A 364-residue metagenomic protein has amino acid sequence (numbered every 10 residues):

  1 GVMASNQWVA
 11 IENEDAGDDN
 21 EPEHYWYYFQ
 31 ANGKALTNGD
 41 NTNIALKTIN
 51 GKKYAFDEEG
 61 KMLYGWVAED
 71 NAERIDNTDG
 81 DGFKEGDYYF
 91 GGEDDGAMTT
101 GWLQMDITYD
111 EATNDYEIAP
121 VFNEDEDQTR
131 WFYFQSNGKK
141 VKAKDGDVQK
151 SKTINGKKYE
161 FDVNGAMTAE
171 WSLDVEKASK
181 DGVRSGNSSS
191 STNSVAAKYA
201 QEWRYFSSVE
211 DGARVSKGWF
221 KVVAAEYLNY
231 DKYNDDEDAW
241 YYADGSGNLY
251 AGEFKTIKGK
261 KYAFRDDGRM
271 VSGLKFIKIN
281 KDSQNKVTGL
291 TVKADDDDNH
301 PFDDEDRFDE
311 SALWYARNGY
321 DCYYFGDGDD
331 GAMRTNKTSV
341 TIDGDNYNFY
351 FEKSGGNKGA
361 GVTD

Functional and structural regions predicted by a protein language model:
G1-D364: Extracellular adhesion/carbohydrate-binding repeat motifs centered on closely spaced tryptophans
